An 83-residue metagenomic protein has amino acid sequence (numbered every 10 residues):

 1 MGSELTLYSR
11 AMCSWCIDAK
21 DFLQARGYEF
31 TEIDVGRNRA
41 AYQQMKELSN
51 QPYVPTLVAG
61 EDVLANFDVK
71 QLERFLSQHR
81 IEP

Functional and structural regions predicted by a protein language model:
M1-R26: Local sequence-structure signature of Cys/Sec-based thiol-disulfide redox active-site neighborhoods
R10, N50, V69: ATP/adenylate-binding site constellation spanning eukaryotic-like Ser/Thr protein kinases, ABC-transporter
S14, A40, Q71: Short alpha-helical
S14, R37, L64: Glycine-/small-residue-rich active-site loops that bind phosphorylated ligands and cofactors
F30-A41: Thiol-based oxidoreductase modules, predominantly thioredoxin-like and allied folds used for disulfide exchange
L48-L57: Structural micro-motif
G60-P83: Non-catalytic, surface beta->alpha helical segment in thiol-disulfide oxidoreductase systems
